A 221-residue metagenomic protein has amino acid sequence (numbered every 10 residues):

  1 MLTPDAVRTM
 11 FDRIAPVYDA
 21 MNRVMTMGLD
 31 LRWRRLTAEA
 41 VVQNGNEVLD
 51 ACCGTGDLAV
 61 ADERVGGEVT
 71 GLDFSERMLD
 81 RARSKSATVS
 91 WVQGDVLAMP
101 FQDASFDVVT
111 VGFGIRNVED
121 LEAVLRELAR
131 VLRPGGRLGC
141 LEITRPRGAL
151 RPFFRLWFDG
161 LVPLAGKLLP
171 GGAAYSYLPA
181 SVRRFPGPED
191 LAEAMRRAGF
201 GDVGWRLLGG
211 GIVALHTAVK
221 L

Functional and structural regions predicted by a protein language model:
M1-V17, W157-F158: N-terminal, positively charged/glycine-rich alpha-helical extensions of SAM-dependent methyltransferases
D5, L141, R145-A194, A198 (+1 more regions): C-terminal alpha-helical "lid/dimerization" subdomain adjacent to the S-adenosyl-L-methionine
T26-N44: Conserved alpha-helix/loop element of class I SAM-dependent methyltransferases that forms part of the SAM/SAH-binding
E47-M99: Class I SAM-dependent methyltransferase SAM/SAH-binding core
L97-V108: A short acidic, Gly/Pro-enriched loop at the edge of an enzyme's catalytic core that lines a small-molecule cofactor
D107-L121: A short SAM/SAH-binding and catalytic strip from SAM-dependent methyltransferases
E122-R137: A short glycine-rich, Lys/Arg-flanked "PGG" loop and its adjoining helix->strand segment in the class I
A198-L221: Core SAM-dependent methyltransferase catalytic element
